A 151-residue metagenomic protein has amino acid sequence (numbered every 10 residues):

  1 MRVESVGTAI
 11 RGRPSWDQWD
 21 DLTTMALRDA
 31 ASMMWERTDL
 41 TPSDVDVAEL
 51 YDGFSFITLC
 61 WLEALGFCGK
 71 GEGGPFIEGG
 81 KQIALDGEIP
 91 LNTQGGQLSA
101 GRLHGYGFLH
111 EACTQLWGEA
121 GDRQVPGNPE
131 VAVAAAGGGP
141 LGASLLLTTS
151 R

Functional and structural regions predicted by a protein language model:
M1-D29, M33, G79-I89, T93 (+4 more regions): Condensing-enzyme catalytic core mediating Claisen C-C bond formation in acyl metabolism
V6-I10, D46-S55, Q97: A short beta-alpha structural unit
T8, E36, L40, E63 (+2 more regions): Generic secondary-structure signature for well-ordered alpha-helical cores
R13-W19, D52-G74, G87, L141-L147: Short glycine/threonine-rich loop-to-helix capping motif typified by GTGT followed within a few residues by an Asp-Pro
D20-R28, Y51-T58, G101-Y106, P140: Generic structural signal for well-ordered, non-membrane alpha-helical segments in soluble metabolic enzymes
A30-D44: Phosphate/pyrophosphate-binding loops at sites that engage ATP/ADP/AMP, CoA/4′-phosphopantetheine, polyphosphate
S32, D46-E49, L59-L62, C113 (+1 more regions): Generic hydrophobic alpha-helical scaffold/packing signal
A100-A120: Active-site-proximal alpha-helical scaffold in enzymes
